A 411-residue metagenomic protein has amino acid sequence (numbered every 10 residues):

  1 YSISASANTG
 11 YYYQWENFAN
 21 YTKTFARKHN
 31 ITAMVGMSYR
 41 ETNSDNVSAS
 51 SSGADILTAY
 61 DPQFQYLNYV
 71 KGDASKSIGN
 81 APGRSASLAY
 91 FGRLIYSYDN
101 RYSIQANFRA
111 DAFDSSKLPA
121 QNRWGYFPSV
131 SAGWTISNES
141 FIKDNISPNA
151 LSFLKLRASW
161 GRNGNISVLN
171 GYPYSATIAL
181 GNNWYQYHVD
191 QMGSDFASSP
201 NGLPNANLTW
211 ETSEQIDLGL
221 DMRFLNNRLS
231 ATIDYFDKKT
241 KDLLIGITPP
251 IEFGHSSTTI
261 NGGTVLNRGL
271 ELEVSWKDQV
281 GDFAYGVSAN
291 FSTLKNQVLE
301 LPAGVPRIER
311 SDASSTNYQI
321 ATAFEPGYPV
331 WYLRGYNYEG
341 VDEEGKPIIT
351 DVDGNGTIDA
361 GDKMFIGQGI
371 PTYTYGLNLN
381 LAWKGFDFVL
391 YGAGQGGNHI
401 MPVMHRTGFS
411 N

Functional and structural regions predicted by a protein language model:
Y1-A323, G376-K384, G394: Extracellular/periplasmic, surface-exposed regions of secreted and cell-surface proteins
F113, Q395-N411: Extracytoplasmic gating/loop element in the C-terminal half of outer-membrane beta-barrel translocons and assembly
E325, P329-D342: C-terminal segments of large proteins
G345: Active-site helix-to-loop segments that bind/position phosphate- or nucleotide-bearing substrates and donors across
I348-V352: Calcium-binding motifs, dominated by EF-hand helix-loop-helix domains
N355: Acidic carboxylate motifs that coordinate Ca2+ or other divalent cations, activating on Asp/Glu
